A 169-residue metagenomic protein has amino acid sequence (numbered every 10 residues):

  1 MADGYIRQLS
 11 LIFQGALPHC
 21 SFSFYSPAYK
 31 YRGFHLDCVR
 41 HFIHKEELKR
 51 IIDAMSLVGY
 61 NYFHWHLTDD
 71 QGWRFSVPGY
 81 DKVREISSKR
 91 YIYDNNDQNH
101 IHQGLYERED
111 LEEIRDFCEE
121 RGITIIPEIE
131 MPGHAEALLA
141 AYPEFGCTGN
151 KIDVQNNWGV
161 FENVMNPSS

Functional and structural regions predicted by a protein language model:
M1-S169: Feature activates predominantly on carbohydrate-active enzymes
